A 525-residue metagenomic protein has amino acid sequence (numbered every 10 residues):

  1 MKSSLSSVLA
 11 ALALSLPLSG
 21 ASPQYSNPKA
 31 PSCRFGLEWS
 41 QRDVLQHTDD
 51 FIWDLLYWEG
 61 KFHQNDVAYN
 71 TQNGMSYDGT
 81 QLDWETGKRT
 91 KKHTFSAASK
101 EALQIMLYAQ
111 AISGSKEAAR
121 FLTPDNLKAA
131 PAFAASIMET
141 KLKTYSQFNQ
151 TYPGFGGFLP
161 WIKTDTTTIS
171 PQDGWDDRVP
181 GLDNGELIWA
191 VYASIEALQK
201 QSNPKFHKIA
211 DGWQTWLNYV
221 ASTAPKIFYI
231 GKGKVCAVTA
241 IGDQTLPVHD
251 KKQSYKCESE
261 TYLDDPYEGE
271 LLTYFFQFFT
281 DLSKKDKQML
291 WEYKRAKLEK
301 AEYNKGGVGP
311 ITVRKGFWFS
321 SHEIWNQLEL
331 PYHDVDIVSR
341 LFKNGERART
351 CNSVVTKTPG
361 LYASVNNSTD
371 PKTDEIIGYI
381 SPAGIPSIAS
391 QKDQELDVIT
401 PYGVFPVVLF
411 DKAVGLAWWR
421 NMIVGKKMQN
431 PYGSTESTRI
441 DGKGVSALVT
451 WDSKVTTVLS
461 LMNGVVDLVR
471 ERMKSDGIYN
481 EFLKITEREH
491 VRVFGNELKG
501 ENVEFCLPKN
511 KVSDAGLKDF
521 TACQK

Functional and structural regions predicted by a protein language model:
M1-A10: Classical eukaryotic N-terminal signal peptides for Sec-dependent ER targeting/secretion, especially the positively
K2, P17-K525: Ser/Thr/Asn(+Pro)-rich, low-complexity disordered segments
A10, L14-L18: Hydrophobic alpha-helical targeting segments used for export or membrane insertion
